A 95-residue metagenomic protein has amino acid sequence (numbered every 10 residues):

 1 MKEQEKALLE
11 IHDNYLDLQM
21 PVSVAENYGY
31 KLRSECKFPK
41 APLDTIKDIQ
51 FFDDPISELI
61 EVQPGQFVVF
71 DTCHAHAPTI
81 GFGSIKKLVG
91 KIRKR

Functional and structural regions predicted by a protein language model:
Q4-L16, E35-P39, P55-I56: A short beta-loop-beta micro-motif enriched in histidine and acidic residues
N14-L16, M20-E26, Y30, E35-C36 (+1 more regions): Glycine- and acidic-residue-biased ligand/ion/polar-headgroup-sensing regions
V22, F52-S57: Active-site microenvironments in enzyme catalytic cores
S34-C36, H76, S84: Short, surface-exposed beta-strand-loop junctions and turns on beta-sheet-rich folds
Q50-D54, T72-H74: Active-site glycine-rich loop that binds ribose-phosphate moieties when present
I60-A75: Conserved metal-binding segment of the jelly-roll/cupin
F67-V69, G83-R95: A short hydrophobic beta-strand segment most commonly corresponding to one strand of the jelly-roll/cupin
